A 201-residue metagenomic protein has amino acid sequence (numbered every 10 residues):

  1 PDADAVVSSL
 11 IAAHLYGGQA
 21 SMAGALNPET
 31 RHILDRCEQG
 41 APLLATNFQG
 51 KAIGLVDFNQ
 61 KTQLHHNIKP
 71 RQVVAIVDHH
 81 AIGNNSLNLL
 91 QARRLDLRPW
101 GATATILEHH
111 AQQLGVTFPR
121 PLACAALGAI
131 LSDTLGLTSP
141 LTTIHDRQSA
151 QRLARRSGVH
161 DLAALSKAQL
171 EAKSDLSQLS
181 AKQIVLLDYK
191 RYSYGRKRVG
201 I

Functional and structural regions predicted by a protein language model:
P1-I201: Replace "Mg2+/Mn2+-dependent" with "divalent metal-dependent
